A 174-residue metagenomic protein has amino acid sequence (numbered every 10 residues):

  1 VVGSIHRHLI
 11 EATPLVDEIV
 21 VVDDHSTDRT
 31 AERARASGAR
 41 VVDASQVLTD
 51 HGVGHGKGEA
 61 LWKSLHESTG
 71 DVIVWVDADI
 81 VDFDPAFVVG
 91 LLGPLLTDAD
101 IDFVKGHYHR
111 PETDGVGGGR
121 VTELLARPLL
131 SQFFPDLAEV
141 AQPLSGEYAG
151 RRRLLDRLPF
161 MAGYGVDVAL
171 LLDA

Functional and structural regions predicted by a protein language model:
V1-F134, A149-Y164, V168-D173: Structured catalytic core of nucleotide-sugar glycosyltransferases
Q142-P143: Activation loop
